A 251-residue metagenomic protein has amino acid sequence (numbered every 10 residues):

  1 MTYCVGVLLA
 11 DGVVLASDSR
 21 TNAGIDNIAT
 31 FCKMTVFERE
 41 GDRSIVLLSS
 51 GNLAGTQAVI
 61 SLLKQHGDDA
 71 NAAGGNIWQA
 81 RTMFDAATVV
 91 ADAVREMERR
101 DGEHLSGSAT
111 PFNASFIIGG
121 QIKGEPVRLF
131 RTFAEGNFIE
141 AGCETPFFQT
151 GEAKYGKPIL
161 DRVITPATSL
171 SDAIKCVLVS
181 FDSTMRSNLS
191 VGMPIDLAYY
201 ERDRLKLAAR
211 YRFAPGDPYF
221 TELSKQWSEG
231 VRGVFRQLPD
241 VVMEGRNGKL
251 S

Functional and structural regions predicted by a protein language model:
M1-C4, D11-G12, R43-I45, N113-F116 (+2 more regions): Short, surface-exposed beta-edge/turn micro-motifs
M1-V7, I60-S61, K123, E135-F138: Short secondary-structure boundary segments
C4-E103, T150-T168, E222-S251: Conserved short S/T/G-enriched processing/targeting/catalytic segments and their helical context
E96-R100, G107-Q121, E125-S251: A two-mode feature
